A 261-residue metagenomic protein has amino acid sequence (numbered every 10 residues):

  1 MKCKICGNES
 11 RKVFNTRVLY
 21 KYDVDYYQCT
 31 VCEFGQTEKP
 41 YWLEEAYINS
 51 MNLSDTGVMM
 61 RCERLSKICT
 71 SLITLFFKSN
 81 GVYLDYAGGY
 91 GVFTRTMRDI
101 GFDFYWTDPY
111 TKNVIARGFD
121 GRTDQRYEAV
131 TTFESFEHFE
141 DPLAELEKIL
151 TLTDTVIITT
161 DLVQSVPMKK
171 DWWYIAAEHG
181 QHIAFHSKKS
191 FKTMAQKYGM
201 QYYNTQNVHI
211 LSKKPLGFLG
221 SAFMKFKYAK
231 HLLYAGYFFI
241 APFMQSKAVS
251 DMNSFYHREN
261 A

Functional and structural regions predicted by a protein language model:
M1-A129, F133, L143-L152, D171 (+5 more regions): Conserved N-terminal segment of class I S-adenosyl-L-methionine
N113, Q164-V166: Feature marks short, surface-exposed loop/turn motifs that line or immediately flank catalytic pockets and channel
F133-F136, T159: Residues lining the SAM
E137-E140, H186: Residue-level signal for the nucleotide or nucleotide-sugar donor/cofactor binding architecture
T153-Q164: Conserved beta-strand signature within the Rossmann-like core of class I S-adenosyl-L-methionine
I157-T159, H209-S212: Short beta-strand segments
P167-W172, H186: Catalytic binding pocket for nucleotide-activated donors in carbohydrate/polymer assembly enzymes
A176-A177, A184-F185: Class I S-adenosyl-L-methionine
